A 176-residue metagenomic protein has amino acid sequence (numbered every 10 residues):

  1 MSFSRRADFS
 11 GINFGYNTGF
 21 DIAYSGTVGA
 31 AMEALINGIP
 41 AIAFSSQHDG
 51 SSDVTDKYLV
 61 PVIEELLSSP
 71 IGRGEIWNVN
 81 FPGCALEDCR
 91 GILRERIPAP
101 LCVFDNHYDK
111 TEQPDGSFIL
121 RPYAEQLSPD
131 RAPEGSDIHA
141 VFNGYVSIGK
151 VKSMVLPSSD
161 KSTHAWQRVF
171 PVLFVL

Functional and structural regions predicted by a protein language model:
M1-F3, G29-P40: Alpha-helix C-terminal capping segments
M1-R6, F14: Proline-aspartate-enriched helix->loop->beta-strand connector
F14-N17, H48: A short, flexible beta-alpha/helix-coil linker loop
Y16-S25: Glycine/threonine-rich flexible loop motifs
G19, S51-V54, S158: Secondary-structure boundary/capping motif
L35-T55: Glycine-rich phosphate/pyrophosphate-binding loops and their adjacent beta-strand/loop elements at enzyme active sites
D56-L176: Electrostatically charged, flexible surface regions
